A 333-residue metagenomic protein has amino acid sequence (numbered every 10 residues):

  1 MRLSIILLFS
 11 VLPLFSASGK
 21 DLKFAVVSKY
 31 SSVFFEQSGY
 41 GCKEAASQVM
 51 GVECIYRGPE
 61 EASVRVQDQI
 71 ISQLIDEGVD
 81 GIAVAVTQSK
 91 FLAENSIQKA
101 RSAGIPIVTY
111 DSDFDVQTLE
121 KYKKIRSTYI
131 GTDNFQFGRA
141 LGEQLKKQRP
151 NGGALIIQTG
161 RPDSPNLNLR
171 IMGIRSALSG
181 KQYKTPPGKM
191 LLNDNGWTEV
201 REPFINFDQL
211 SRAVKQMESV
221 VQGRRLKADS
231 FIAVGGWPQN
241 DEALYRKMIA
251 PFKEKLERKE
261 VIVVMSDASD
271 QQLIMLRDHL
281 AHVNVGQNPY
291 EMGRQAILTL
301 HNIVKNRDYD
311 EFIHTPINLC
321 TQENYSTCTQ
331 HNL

Functional and structural regions predicted by a protein language model:
F9-A17: Hydrophobic h-region of N-terminal signal peptides that target proteins for export in Gram-negative bacteria
K20, N166, L178-Q182, K189 (+1 more regions): Hinge/cleft segment of the Venus flytrap/periplasmic-binding protein
K23-G41, A45, V49, I55-D68 (+3 more regions): Extracytoplasmic "Venus flytrap"
A25-V26, G78-Q88, P106-Y110, I156-T159 (+3 more regions): Periplasmic-binding protein-like
F34-Q48, F137, L141, N166-G196 (+3 more regions): Short, solvent-exposed amphipathic alpha-helices that sit in or adjacent to ligand/effector-binding or catalytic
Q67, T128-A154, L169, A213-V214 (+2 more regions): Hydrophobic alpha-helical segments within soluble ligand-binding/sensing domains
V86-R101, I174, I205-L273: Hydrophobic alpha-helical
I97-Q136, G160, D270-M275: Flexible loop/hinge segments that line or gate small-molecule binding clefts
